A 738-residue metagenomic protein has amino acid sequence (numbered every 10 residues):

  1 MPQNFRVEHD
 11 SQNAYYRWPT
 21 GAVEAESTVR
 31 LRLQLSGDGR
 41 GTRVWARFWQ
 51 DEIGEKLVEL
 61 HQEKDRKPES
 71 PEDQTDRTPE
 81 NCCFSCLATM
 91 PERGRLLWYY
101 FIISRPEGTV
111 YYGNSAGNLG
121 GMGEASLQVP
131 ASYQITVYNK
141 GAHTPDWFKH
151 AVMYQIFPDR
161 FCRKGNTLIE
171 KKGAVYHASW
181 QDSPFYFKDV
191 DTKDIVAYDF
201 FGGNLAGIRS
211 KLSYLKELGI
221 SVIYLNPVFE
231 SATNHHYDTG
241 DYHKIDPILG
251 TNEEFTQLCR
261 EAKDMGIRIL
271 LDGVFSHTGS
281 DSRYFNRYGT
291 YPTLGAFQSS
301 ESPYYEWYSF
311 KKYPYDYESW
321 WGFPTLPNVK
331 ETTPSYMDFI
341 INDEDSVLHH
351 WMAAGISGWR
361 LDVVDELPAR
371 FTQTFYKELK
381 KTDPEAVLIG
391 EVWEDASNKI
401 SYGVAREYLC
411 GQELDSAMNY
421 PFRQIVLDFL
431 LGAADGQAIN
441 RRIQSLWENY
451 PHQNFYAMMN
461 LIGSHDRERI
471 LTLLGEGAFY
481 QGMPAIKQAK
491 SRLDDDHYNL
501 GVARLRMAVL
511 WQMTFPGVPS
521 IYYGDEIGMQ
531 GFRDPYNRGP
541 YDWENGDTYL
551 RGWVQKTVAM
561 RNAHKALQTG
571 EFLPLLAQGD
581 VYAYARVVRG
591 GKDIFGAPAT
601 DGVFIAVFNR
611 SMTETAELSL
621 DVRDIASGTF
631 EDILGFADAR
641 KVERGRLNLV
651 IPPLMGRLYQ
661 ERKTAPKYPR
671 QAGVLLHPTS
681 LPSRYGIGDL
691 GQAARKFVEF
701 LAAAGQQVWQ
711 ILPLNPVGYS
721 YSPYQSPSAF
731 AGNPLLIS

Functional and structural regions predicted by a protein language model:
M1-F157, R163, I169-K172, W180-Q181 (+6 more regions): Carbohydrate-interacting/catalytic domains
H150, L218-I223, K263-L270, A354-G358 (+4 more regions): Loop/turn elements at helix/coil->beta-strand transitions in domains of secreted/extracellular proteins
V152-Y154, I223-L225, I269-L271, W359 (+5 more regions): Hydrophobic faces of well-ordered beta-strands that scaffold small-molecule active sites in alpha/beta enzyme cores
M153, F157-S221, V228-A354, F375 (+2 more regions): Substrate-binding/active-site clefts of carbohydrate-active enzymes
P158-R160, I223-T233, G273-S282, D362-P368 (+4 more regions): Short, solvent-exposed turn/loop segments enriched in Gly/Ser/Thr/Pro and often Arg
D159, Y402-G403, L409, S416 (+2 more regions): Aromatic/acidic polysaccharide-binding cleft in carbohydrate-active enzymes
C259-R268, S276-H277, S282-T293, S357 (+7 more regions): Active-site-proximal helices and loops of the catalytic beta/alpha 8
P519-Y522, Q706-W709, P713-I737: Short helix/strand-capping turn motifs
